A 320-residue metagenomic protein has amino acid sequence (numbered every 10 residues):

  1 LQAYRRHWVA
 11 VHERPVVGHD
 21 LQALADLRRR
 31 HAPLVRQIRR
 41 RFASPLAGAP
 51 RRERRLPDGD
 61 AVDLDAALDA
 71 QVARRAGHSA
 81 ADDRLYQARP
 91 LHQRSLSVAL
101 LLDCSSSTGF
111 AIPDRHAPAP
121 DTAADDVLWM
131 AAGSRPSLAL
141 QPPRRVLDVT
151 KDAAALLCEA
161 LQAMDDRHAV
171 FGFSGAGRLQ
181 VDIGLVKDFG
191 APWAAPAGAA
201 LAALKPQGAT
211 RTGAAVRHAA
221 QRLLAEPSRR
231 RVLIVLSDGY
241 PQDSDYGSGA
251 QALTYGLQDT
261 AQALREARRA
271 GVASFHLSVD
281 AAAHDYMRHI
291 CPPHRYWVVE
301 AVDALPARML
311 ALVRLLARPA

Functional and structural regions predicted by a protein language model:
L1-V98: Acidic/polar low-complexity segments with low predicted structural confidence
Q87-H92, L223-E226, E266: Replace "in large, NTP-powered and nucleic-acid-processing enzymes" with "in large, NTP-powered factors and other
L91-K187, V232-L236, F275-A281: Von Willebrand factor
D114-A119, G184-G190, G247-T254, H289-R295: Short secondary-structure boundary/capping segments
L138-A139, A283-P293: Glycine-rich, charge-decorated loop segments at or immediately adjacent to ligand/cofactor-binding or catalytic sites
L179-R231, P241, S278-A281, R308: Von Willebrand factor
A203-A209, A220, G239-R288: VWA/integrin I-like adhesion module and closely mimicked acidic/polar interface patches used
P293-A320: C-terminal helix of von Willebrand factor
